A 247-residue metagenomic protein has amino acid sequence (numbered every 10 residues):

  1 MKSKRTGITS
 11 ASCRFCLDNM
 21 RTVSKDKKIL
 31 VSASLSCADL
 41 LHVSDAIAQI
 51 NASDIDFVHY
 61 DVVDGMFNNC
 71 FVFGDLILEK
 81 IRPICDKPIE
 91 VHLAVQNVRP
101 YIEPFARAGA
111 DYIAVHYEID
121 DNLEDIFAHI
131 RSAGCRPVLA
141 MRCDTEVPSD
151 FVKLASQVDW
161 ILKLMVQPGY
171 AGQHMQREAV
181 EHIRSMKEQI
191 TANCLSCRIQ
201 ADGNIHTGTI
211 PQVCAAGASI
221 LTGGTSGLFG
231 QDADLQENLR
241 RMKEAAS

Functional and structural regions predicted by a protein language model:
C13-C37: N-terminal amphipathic alpha-helix/helix-capping segment at the start of soluble metabolic enzymes
L30-S34, V58-Y60, I89-L93, I113-V115 (+4 more regions): Hydrophobic faces of well-ordered beta-strands that scaffold small-molecule active sites in alpha/beta enzyme cores
V43, D61, F105, I161 (+5 more regions): Conserved, mostly hydrophobic/aromatic
V58-D75, V166-H174, F229: Glycine-rich, proline-tolerant flexible connector loops at the mouths of alpha/beta enzymes
F71-I126, L139: Glycine/small-residue-rich loop that forms an oxyanion/phosphate-binding "nest" at active or ligand-binding sites
R99-R107, T145-S156, I205-L221: Catalytic cores of alpha/beta
D111-S196: Conserved anion-binding
L228-S247: C-terminal helical cap(s) of enzyme catalytic domains, especially alpha/beta-barrels
